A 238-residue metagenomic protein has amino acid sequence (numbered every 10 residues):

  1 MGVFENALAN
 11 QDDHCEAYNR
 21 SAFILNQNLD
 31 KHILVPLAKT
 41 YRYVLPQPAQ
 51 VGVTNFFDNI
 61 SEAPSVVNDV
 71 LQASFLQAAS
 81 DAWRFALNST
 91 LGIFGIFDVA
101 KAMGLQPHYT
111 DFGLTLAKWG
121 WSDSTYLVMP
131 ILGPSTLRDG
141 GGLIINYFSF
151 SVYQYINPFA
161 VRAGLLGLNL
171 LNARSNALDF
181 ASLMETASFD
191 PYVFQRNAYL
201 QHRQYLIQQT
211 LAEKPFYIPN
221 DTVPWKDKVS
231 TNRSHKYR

Functional and structural regions predicted by a protein language model:
N6-N10, W119-R238: A structured, mid-to-C-terminal "fold-capping" secondary-structure block
A7-N19: Disorder-to-helix initiation segments
H32-P48: Membrane interface segments of multi-pass transport proteins and intramembrane proteases
V51: A small/polar active-site loop signature that marks catalytic segments
T54-F56: Beta-rich strand-turn-strand
N59-P134: Mid-length scaffold segments of soluble, non-membrane domains
